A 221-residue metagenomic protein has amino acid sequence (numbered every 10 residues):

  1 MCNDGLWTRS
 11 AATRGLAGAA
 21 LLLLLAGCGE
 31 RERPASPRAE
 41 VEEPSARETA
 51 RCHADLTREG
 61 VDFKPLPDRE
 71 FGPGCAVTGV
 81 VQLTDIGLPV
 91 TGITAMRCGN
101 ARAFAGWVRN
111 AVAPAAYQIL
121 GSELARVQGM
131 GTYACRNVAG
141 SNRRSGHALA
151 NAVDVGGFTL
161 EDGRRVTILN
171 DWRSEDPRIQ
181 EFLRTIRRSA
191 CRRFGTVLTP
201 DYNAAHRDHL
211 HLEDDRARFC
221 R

Functional and structural regions predicted by a protein language model:
N3-A17: Bacterial N-terminal signal peptides that target proteins for export
L24-G27: C-terminal motif of bacterial Sec signal peptides marking the signal peptidase cleavage site
G29-P34, K64, G72-P73, T78-V80 (+2 more regions): Catalytic cores and adjacent binding grooves of peptidoglycan-active enzymes
R33-E42: Short, low-complexity, disordered segments immediately C-terminal to signal peptides in bacterial exported proteins
E42-T49, R97-R109, A148, E175-L183: Solvent-exposed, acidic/flexible segments
E48-V127: Active-site acidic/histidine clusters and adjacent loop/turn architecture that either coordinate catalytic ions
Q118-A150: Active-site-adjacent substructure of cysteine-protease-like catalytic cores
